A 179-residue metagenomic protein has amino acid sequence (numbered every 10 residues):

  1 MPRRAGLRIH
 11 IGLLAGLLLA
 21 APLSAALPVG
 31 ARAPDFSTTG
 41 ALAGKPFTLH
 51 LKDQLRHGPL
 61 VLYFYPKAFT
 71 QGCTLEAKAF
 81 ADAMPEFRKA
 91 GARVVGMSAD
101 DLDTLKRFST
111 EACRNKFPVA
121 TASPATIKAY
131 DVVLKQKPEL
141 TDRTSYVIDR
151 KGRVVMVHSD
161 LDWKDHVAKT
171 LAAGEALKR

Functional and structural regions predicted by a protein language model:
M1-L13: Bacterial N-terminal signal peptides that target proteins for export
H10-P22: Bacterial N-terminal signal peptides
P22-R32: Cleaved targeting-peptide boundary
P34, P59, Q136, D142-T144: Short loop/turn microsegments at loop-to-beta-strand junctions
S37-P59: A short beta-strand-turn-helix
L51-T74: Short active-site neighborhood of thiol/selenol oxidoreductases, capturing the structured segment around
T74-R114, T126-K128: Structural microenvironment flanking redox-active thiols in thiol-disulfide oxidoreductases
L140-R179: Thiol-/selenol-based redox modules, centered on thioredoxin-like and closely related oxidoreductase domains
